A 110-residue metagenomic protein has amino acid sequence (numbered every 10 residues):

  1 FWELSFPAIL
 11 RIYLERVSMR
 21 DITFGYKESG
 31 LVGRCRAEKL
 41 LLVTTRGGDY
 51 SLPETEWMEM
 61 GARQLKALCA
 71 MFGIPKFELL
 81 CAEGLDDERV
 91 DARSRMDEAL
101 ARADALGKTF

Functional and structural regions predicted by a protein language model:
F1-M58, A62-R63: Helix-loop-strand module that forms the ligand-binding subsite of alpha/beta enzymes
L52-F110: Glycine-rich phosphate/pyrophosphate-binding loop and the adjoining helix
